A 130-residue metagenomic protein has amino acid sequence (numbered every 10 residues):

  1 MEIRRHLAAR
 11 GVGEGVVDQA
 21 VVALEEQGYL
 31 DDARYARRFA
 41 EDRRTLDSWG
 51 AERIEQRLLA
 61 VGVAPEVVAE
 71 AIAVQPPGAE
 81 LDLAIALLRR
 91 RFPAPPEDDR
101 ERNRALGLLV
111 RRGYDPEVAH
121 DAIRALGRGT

Functional and structural regions predicted by a protein language model:
M1-T130: An alpha-helical, amphipathic repeat domain used for nucleic-acid recognition, typified by the mTERF helical solenoid
